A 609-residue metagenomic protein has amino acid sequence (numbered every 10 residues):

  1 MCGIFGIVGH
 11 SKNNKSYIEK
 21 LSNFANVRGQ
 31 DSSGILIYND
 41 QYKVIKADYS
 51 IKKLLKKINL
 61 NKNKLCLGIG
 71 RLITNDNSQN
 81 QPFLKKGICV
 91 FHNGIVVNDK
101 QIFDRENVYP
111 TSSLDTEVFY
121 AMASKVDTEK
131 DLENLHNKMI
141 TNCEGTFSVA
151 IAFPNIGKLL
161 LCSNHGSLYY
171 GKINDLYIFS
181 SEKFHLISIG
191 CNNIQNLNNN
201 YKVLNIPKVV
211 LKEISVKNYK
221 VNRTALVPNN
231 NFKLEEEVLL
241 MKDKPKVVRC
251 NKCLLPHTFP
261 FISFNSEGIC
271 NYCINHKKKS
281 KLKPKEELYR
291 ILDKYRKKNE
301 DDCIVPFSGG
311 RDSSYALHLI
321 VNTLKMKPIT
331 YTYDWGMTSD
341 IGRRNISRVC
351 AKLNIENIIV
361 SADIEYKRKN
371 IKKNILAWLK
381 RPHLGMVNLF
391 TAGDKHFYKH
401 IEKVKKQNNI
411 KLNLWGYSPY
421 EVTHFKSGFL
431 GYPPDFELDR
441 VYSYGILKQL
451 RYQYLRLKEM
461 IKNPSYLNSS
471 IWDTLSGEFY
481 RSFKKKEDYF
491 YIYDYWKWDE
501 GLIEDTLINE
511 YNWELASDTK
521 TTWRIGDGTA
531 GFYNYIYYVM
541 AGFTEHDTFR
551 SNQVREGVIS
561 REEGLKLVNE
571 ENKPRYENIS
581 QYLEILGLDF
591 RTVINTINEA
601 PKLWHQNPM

Functional and structural regions predicted by a protein language model:
M1-N229: Conserved short alpha-helical segments that host acidic/polar catalytic motifs at enzyme active sites
I4, I151, L161, V305 (+2 more regions): Structural beta-sheet core signal
G9-K12, C303-D312: Short, glycine-rich nucleotide/cofactor-binding loops
K15, K100, L317, D340-R343 (+1 more regions): Conserved strand-to-helix beginnings and helix N-cap segments that scaffold or border functional pockets
I37, H92, K100, S163 (+4 more regions): Glycine-rich, histidine-containing beta strand-loop boundary motifs that form or position
V209-L211, N218, T224-C303, T323-M609: Nucleotide-activated chemistry modules centered on ATP-dependent adenylation/adenylyltransferase
S314-K325: Histidine-anchored nucleotide/phosphate-binding helix
